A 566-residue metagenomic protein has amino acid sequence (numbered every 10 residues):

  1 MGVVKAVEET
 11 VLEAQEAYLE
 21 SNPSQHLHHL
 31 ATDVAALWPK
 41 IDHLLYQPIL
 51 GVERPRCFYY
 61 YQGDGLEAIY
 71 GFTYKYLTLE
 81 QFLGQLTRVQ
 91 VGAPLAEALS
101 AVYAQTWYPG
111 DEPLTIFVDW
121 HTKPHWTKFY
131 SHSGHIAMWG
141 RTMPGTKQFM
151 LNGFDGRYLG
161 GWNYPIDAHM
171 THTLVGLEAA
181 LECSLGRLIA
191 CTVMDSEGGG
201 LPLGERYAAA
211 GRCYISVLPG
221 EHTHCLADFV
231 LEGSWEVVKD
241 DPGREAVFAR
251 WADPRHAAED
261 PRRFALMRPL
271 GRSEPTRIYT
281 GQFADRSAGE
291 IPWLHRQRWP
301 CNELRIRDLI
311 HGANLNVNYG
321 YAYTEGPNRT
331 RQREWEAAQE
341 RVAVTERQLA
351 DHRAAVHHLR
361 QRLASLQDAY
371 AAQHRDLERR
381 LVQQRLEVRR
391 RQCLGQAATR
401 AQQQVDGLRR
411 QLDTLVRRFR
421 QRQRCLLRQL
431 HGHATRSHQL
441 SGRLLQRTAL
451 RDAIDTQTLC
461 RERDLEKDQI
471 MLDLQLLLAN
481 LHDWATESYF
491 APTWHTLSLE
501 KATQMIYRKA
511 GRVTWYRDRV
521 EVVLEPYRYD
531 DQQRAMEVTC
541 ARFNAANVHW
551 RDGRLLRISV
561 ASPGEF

Functional and structural regions predicted by a protein language model:
M1-T142, Q148-D167, V175-S184, R410 (+1 more regions): Dynamic "connector" segments at or just before major functional cores
F58, A288-Y323: Short amphipathic alpha-helical "interface-anchor" segments enriched in bulky aromatics
T127-F129, G200-Y207, H224-V230: A short acidic (Asp/Glu
A179-G186, L203-C213: Short, surface-exposed basic-aromatic patches at helix termini and helix-loop junctions that form
T192-P202, G220-T223: Acidic, metal-coordinating catalytic cores used for nucleic-acid/nucleotide bond scission and strand-transfer chemistry
A210-R305, Q392, Q396, R400 (+5 more regions): An anionic, glycine-rich sequence signature occurring as long contiguous blocks
I306-Q367: Charged, amphipathic alpha-helical linkers/stalks
H352-F419, Q423-R436: Extended alpha-helical coiled-coil "stalk/arm" regions that act as elongated linkers or oligomerization scaffolds
